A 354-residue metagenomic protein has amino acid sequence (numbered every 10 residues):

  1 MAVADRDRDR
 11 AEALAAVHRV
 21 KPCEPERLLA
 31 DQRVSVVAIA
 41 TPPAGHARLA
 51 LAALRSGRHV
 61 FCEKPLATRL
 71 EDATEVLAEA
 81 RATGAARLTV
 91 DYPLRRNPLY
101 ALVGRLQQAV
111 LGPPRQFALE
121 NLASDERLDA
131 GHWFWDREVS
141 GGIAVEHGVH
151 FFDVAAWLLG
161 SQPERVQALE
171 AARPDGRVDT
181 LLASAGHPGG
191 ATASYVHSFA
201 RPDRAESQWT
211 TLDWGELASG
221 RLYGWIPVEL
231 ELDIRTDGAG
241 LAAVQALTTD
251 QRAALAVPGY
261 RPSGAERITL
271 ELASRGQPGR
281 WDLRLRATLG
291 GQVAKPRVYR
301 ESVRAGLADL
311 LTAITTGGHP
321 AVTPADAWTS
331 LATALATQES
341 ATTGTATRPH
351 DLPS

Functional and structural regions predicted by a protein language model:
M1-L14: NAD(P)-binding Rossmann-fold cofactor-contacting core
H18-E79, S302: Beta-loop-alpha module in the N-terminal Rossmann-like domain of NAD(P)-dependent dehydrogenases, especially those
E24, C62, L88-V90, Y195 (+1 more regions): Hydrophobic residues in well-ordered beta-strands that form the structural core
V36-A38, L255, Y260, R267-W281 (+1 more regions): C-terminal helix-rich "cap/oligomerization" subdomain common to oxidoreductases
A44, A67-L128: A contiguous active-site-proximal alpha/beta segment in oxidoreductase catalytic domains
G57, G84-A85, G190, G344: Glycine-centered short loops/turns at secondary-structure junctions
A130-W209, W225, A325: Rossmann-like dinucleotide-binding domain that binds NAD(P)(H)
R173-G176, A191-A305: NAD(P)-dinucleotide binding in Rossmann-like oxidoreductases
